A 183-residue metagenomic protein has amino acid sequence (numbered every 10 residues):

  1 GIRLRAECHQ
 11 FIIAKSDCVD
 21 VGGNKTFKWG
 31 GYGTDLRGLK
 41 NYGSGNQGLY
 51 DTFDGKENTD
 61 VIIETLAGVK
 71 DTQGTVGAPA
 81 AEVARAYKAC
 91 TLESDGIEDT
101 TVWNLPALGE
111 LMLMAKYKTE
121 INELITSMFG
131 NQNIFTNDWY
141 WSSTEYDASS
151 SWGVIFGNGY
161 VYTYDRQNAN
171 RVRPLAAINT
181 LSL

Functional and structural regions predicted by a protein language model:
G1-E93, D138, S150-G153, D165-L183: Extracellular adhesion/carbohydrate-recognition regions
A86, L108-L183: C-terminal, surface-exposed recognition/capping segments
D99: Conserved P-loop
V102: Mobile, glycine-rich extracellular loop/lid and propeptide segments that shape or gate substrate/ligand access
